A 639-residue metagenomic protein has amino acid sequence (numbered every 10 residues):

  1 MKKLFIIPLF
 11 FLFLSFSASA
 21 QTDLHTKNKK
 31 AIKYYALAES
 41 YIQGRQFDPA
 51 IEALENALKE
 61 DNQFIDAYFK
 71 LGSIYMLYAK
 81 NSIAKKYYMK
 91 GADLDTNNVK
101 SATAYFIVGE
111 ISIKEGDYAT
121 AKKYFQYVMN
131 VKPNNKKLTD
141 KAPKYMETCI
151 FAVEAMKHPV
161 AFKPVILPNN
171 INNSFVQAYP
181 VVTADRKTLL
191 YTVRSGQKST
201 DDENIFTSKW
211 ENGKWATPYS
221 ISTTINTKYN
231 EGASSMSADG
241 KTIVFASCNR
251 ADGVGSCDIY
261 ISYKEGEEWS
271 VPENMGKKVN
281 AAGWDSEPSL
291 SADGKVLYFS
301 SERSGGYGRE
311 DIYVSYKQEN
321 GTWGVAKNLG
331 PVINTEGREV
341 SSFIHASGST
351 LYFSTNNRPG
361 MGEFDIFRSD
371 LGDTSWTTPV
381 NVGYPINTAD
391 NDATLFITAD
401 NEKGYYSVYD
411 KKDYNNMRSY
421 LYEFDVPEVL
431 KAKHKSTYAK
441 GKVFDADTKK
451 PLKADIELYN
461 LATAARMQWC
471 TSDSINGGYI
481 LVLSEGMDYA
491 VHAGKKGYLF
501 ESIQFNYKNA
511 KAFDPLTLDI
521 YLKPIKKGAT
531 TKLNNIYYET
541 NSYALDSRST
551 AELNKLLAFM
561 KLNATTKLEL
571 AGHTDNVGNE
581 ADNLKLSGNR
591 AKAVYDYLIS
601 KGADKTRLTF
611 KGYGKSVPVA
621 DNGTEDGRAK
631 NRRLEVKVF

Functional and structural regions predicted by a protein language model:
I32, I107, K114-K442, A446-T448 (+6 more regions): Short, conserved micro-motifs composed of acidic
A36, K70, A104-I107, K141 (+2 more regions): Canonical tetratricopeptide repeat
T355, P359-G362, A571-F639: Periplasmic OmpA-like peptidoglycan-binding domain that tethers envelope proteins to the cell wall
W469, S474-L483: Short, surface-exposed beta-strand/beta-hairpin micro-motifs centered on an aromatic residue
G477, M487-G497: A short, solvent-exposed beta-strand micro-motif common in secreted/extracellular proteins
Y538-G572, Y595-D604, V636-F639: Periplasmic peptidoglycan-binding/anchoring modules of Gram-negative envelope and division proteins
